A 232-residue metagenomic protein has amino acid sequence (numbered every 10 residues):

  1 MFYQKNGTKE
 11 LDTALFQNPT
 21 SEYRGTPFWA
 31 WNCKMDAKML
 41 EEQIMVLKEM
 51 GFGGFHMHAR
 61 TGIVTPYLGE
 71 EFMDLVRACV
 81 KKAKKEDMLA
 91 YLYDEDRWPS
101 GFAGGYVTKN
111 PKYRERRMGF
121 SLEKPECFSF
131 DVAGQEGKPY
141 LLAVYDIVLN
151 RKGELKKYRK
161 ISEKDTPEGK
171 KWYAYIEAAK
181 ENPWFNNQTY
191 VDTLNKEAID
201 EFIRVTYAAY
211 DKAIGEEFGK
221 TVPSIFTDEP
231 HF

Functional and structural regions predicted by a protein language model:
M1-Q17, R24, M39-M50, L68-F232: Mature extracytoplasmic enzyme cores
P27-F28, C33-V64: N-terminal cofactor/phosphate-binding cores enriched in small/glycine residues, especially glycine-rich loops such as
